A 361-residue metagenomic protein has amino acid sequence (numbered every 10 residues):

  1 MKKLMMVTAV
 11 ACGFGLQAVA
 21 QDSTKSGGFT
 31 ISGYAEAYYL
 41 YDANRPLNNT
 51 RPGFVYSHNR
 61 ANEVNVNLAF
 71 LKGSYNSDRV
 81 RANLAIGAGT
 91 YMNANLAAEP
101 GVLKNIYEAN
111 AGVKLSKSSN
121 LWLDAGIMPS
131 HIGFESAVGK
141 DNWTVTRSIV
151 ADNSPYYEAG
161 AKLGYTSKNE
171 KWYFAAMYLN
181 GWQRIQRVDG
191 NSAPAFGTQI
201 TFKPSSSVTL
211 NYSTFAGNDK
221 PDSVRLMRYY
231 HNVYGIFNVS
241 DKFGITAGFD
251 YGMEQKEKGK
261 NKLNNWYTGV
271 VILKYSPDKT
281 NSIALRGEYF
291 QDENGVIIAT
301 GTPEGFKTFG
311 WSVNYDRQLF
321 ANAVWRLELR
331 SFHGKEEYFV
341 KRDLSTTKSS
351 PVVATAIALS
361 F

Functional and structural regions predicted by a protein language model:
M1-T24: Cleavable N-terminal export/targeting peptides
S23-T50, L123, V208, P351: Transmembrane beta-strand segments of Gram-negative outer membrane beta-barrel proteins
T24-T30, F54-S57, V64-K72: Transmembrane beta-barrel domains of bacterial outer-membrane proteins
S26, N76-D78, S116-S118, S130 (+6 more regions): Outer-membrane beta-barrel channels and translocator barrels
G33, N62, V66, L71-Y75 (+10 more regions): Residues on the lipid-exposed face of transmembrane beta-strands in outer-membrane beta-barrel proteins
A37-A43, L68-F70, S77-R79, A88-M92 (+8 more regions): Transmembrane beta-strands of outer-membrane beta-barrel pores
Y41-E63, M92-E108, S116-T201, N211-N218 (+1 more regions): Surface-exposed coil loops of outer-membrane beta-barrel proteins
V55-H58, M92-A98, V102, S136 (+2 more regions): Outer-membrane beta-barrel pore domains
